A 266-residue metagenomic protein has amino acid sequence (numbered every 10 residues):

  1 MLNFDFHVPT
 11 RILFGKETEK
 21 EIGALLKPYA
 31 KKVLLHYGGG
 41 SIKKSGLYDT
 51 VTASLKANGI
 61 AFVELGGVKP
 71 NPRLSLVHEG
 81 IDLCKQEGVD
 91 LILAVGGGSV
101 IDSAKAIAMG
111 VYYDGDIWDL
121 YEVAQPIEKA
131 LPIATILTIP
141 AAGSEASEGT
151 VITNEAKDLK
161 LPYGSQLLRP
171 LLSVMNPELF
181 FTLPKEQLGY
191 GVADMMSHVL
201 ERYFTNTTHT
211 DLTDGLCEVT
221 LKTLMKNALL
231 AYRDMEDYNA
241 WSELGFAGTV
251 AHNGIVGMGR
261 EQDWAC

Functional and structural regions predicted by a protein language model:
M1-L91: ATP/NTP phosphate-donor binding region
T10, Y113-H209: A glycine/threonine-rich phosphate-anchoring loop and its flanking beta-alpha core in nucleotide/phosphate-binding
T50-V51, E79-I81, V100-D114, A146-S147: Short Gly/Thr/Asp-enriched flexible loops that form oxyanion-binding sites at enzyme active sites
Q86, A104-Y113, I127, G257-M258: Alpha-helix C-terminal capping segments
V89-I107, T138-S144, C266: Glycine/serine-rich anion-binding loops at beta->alpha junctions that coordinate negatively charged ligand groups
R202, N206-C266: Active-site segments that bind and position negatively charged phosphate/pyrophosphate groups
